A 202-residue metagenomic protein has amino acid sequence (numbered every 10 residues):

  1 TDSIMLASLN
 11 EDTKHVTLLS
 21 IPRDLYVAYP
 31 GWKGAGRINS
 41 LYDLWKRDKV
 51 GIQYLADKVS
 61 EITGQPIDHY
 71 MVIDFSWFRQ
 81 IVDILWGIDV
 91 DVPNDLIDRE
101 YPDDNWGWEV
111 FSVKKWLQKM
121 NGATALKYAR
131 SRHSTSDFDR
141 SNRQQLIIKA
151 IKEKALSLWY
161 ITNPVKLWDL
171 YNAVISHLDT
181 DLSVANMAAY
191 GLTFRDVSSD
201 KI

Functional and structural regions predicted by a protein language model:
T1-I202: Non-catalytic, solvent-exposed segments at the cell envelope interface
